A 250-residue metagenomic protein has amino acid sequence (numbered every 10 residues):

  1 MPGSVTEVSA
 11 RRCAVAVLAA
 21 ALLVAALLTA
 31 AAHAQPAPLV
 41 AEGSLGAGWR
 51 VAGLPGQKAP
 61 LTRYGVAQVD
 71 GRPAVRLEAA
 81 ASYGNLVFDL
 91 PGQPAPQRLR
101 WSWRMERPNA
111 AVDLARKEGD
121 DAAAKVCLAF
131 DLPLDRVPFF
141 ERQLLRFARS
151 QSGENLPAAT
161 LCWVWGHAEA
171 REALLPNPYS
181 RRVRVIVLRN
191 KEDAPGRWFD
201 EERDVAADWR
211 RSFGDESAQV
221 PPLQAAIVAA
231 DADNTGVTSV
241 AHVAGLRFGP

Functional and structural regions predicted by a protein language model:
V15-A30: Bacterial N-terminal signal peptides
A34-Q57, F139-F147: Extracellular carbohydrate-recognition regions
T62-G84: Short carbohydrate-recognition loop motifs
R76-P96, R107-L114, S180-R189: Secreted extracellular polysaccharide-interacting domains
D89-L99, E192-P195, Q219-V220: Extracellular/lumenal carbohydrate-interaction signature centered on repeated Trp-anchored short motifs
D121, K125-Y179: Extracellular/luminal beta-rich ligand-recognition and adhesion surfaces characterized by aromatic-Gly/Pro-enriched
A124-V126, R181-K191, P195-G236, V240: Extracellular beta-strand ligand-recognition surfaces/modules
A226, A244-F248: Extracellular beta-strand elements of beta-rich domains used for carbohydrate recognition/degradation or cell-matrix
